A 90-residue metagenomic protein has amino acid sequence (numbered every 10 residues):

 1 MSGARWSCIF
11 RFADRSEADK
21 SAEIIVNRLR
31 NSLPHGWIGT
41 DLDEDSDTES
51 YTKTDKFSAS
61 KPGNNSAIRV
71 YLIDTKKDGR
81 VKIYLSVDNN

Functional and structural regions predicted by a protein language model:
M1-K53: Long, charged/polar, surface-exposed segments that mediate recognition or autoinhibition
W6-C8, S66, I83: One face of beta-strands
I9-D14, Y84-N90: Secondary-structure transition/turn motif
R15-E17, R30, P62-N64, K77 (+1 more regions): Generic "edge-of-domain/loop-turn" microfeature
K20-E23, K82-S86: Surface-exposed beta-strand edges and their flanking turn/coil or helix-capping segments
L42-T48, K56, T75, G79 (+1 more regions): Short linear motifs in intrinsically disordered/low-complexity regions
S58-R80, V87: Short, exposed beta-strand-loop hairpins at the edges of beta-sheets in extracellular/periplasmic proteins
